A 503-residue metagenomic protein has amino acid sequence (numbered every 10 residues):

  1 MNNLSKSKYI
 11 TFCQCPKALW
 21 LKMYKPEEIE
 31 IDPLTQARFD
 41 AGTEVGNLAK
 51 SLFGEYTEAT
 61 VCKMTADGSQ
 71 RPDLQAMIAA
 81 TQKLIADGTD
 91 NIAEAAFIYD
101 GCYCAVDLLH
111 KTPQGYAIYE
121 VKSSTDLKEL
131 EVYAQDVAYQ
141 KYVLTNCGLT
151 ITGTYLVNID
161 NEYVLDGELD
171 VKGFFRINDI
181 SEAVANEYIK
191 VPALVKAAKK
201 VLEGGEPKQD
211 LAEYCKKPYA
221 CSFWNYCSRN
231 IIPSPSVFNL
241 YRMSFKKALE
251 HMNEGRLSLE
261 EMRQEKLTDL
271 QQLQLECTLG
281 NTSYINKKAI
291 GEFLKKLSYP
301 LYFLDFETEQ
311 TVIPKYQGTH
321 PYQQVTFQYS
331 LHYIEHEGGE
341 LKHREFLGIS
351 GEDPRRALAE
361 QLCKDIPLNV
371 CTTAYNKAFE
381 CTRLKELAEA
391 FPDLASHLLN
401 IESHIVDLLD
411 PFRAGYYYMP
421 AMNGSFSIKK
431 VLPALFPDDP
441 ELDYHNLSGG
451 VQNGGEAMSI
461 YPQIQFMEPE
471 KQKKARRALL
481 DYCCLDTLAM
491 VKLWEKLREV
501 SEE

Functional and structural regions predicted by a protein language model:
M1-Q114, F245-Q272, E276-S283: Metal-dependent nuclease catalytic cores that hydrolyze phosphodiester bonds in DNA/RNA, characterized by
N2, K8, A37-F39, V45 (+2 more regions): Cys/His-rich finger/ribbon microdomains and the adjacent scaffold used for macromolecule binding/structural
C15, L108, Q140, C221 (+4 more regions): A residue-level signal for conserved active-site and pocket-lining positions in enzyme catalytic cores
T89-F97, Y103-D107, I118-V121, Y133-V195 (+1 more regions): Conserved DEDDh/DEDDy metal-dependent 3′-5′ exonuclease domain
F97, A289-L368: Conserved RNase H-like, two-metal-ion catalytic cores of nucleic-acid enzymes
V121-E129: Short beta-strand-loop-alpha-helix junction that forms the active-site gateway of nucleic-acid-processing nucleases
S123, T308-Q310, D410: Short, glycine/acidic-enriched loop or turn micro-motifs at the edges of active sites
E162-S234, E254, V431-E503: Acidic, Mg2+-coordinating catalytic module of metal-dependent nucleases/exonucleases that use a two-metal-ion mechanism
